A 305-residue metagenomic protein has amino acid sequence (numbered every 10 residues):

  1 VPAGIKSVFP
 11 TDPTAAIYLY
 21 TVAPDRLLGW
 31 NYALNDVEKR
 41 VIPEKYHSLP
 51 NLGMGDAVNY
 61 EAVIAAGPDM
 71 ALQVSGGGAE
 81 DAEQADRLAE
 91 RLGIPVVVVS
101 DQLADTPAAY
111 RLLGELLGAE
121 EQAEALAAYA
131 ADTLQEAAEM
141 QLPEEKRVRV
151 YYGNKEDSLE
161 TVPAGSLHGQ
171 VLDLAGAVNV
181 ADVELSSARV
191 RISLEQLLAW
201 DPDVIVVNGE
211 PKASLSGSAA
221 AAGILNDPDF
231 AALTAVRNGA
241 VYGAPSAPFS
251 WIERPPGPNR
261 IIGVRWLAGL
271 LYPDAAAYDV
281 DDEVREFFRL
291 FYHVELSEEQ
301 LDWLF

Functional and structural regions predicted by a protein language model:
G4-F9, R26, R147-Y152: Residues that mark the start of a beta-strand
F9-A66, M70-A79: A short, structured surface patch at a secondary-structure boundary
A23-D25, K45, R91-L92, A175 (+1 more regions): Short, structured coil segments at secondary-structure junctions
D36, T161-A188: Alpha-helical, coiled-coil/dimerization segments enriched in small aliphatic residues
G55, N59-G76, I94, S193-E210: Proline-aspartate-enriched helix->loop->beta-strand connector
G77-E90, E210-I224: A ligand-binding cleft/hinge motif common to bilobed small-molecule-binding domains
E83, D132, R189-Q196, I224-A231: Alpha-helical scaffolding within the catalytic cores of extracellular/periplasmic polymer-degrading hydrolases
E83-E160, A181-V183, R189, V236-F305: Extracytoplasmic substrate-binding proteins
